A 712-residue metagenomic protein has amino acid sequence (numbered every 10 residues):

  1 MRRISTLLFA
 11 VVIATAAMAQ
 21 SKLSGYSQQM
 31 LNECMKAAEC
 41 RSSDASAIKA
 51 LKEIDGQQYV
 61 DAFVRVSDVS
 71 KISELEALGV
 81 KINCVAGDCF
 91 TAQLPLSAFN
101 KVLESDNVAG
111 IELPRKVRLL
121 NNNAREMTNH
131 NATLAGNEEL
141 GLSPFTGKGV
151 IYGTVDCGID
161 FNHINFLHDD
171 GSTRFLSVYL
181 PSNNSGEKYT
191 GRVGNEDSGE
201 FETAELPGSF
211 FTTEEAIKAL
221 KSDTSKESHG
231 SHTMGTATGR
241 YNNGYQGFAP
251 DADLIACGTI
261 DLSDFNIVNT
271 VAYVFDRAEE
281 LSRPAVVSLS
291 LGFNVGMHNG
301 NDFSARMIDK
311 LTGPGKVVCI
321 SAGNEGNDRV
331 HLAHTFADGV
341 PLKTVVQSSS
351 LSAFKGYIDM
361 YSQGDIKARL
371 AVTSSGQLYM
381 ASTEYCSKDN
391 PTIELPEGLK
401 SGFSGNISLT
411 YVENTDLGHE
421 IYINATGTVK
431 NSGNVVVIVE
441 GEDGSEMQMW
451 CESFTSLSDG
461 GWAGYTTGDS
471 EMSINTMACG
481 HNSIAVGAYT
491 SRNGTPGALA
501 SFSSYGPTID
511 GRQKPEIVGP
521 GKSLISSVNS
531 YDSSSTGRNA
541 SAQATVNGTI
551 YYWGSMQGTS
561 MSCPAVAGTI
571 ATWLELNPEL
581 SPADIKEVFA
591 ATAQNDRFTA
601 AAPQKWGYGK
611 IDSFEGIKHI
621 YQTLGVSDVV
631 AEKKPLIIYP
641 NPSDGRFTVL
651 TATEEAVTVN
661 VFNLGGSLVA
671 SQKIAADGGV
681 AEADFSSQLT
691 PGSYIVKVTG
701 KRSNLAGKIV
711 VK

Functional and structural regions predicted by a protein language model:
M1-S27, K605, V626: Bacterial Sec-dependent N-terminal signal peptides
S5, M18-L142: Autoinhibitory N-terminal propeptides
I48-E53, E280-D302, L311-N324, D328-H331 (+3 more regions): C-terminal subdomain of the subtilisin-like protease fold in secreted/lumenal serine endopeptidases
V66-S70, Y361-I366, G521, A652-V657: Short proline/glycine-enriched turn/loop motifs at strand-loop junctions of beta-rich domains
E104-I151, I159-N165, E187-V193, E446-W450 (+2 more regions): Protease zymogen maturation seam
E138-I267, S282-A285, G313-V317, R329-V330 (+9 more regions): Subtilisin-like serine protease catalytic core
Y179-G186, G191, S198-F201, L206 (+5 more regions): Extracellular S/T/G-rich loop segment that most often corresponds to the catalytic His/Ser-adjacent loop
V629-Y639, S643-K712: C-terminal outer-membrane/trafficking sorting elements
